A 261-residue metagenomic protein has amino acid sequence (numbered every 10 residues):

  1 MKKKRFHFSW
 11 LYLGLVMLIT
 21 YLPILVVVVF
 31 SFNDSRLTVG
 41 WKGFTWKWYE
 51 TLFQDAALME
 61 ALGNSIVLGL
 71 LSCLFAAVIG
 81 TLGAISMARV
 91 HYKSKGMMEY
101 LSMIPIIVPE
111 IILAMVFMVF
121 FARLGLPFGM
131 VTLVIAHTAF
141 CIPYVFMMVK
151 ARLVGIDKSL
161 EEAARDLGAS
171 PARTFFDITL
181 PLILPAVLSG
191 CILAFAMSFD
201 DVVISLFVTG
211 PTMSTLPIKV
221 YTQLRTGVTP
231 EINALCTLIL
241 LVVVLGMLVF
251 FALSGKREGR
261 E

Functional and structural regions predicted by a protein language model:
M1-R5, L70-S102, V119, L248-E258: Transmembrane-helix boundary motif in ABC transporter permease subunits
K2-R5, R36, Y49-A57, F199-F251: Interhelical loop and adjacent transmembrane-helix boundary motif in polytopic membrane transport permeases
K2-Y12, S94, K150-E161, R165 (+2 more regions): C-terminal transmembrane helix and the adjacent membrane-cytosol boundary/short C-terminal tail of inner/organellar
Y12, M17-I24, F146-K150, I156-K158 (+1 more regions): Transmembrane alpha-helices
D34-S72, R225-T226: Periplasmic/extracellular loop-to-transmembrane helix junction in inner-membrane transport proteins
L37-V39, W46, I111-C141, A172 (+1 more regions): Membrane-interfacial helix termini and adjacent extracytoplasmic/periplasmic loops of multi-pass transporters
M59, G63, V67-I79, G83 (+6 more regions): Hydrophobic alpha-helical transmembrane segments of multipass integral membrane proteins, especially permease/channel
E60-N64, V119-Y144, L184-V187, C191 (+1 more regions): Loop-to-helix entry region at the N-terminal start of transmembrane alpha-helices in multi-pass membrane transporters
